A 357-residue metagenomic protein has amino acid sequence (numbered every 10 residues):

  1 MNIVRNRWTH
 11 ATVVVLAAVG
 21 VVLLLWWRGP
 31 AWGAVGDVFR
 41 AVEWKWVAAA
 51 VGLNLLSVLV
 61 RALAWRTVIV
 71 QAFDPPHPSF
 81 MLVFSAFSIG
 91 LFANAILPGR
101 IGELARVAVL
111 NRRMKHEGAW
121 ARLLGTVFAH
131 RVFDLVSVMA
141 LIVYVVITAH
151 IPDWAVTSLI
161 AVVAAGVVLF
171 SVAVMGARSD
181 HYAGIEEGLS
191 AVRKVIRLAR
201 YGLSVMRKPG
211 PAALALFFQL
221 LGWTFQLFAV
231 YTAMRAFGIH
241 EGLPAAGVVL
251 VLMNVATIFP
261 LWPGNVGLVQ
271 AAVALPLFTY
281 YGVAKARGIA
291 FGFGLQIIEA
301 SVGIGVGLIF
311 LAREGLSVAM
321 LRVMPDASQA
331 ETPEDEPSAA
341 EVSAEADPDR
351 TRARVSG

Functional and structural regions predicted by a protein language model:
M1-S88, I147-I258, V283, A290-F293 (+1 more regions): Predominantly cytoplasmic-facing regulatory/coupling regions of multi-pass membrane proteins
H10-A11, F128-S137, F218-Q219: Select subsegments of transmembrane alpha-helices in polytopic membrane proteins, especially boundary-proximal
L53, G90-G99, V251-Q270: Transmembrane alpha-helix interface/packing and boundary motifs in multi-pass membrane proteins, characterized by
T67, I101-R112, P263-T279: Re-entrant/interfacial helical elements at transmembrane boundaries that shape and gate the permeation pathway
A72-F73, R112-G118, F237-G238, L277-Y281: Short helix-loop-helix connector
F80-S85, E103-L104, K115-A129, V283-G294: Membrane-interface alpha-helices at helix entry/exit sites of multi-pass transporters
L91-R100, L104, R131-M139: Mid-bilayer segments of alpha-helical transmembrane spans in multi-pass integral membrane proteins that mediate
V138-H150: Transmembrane helix-loop junctions at the membrane interface of multipass transporters and ion channels
